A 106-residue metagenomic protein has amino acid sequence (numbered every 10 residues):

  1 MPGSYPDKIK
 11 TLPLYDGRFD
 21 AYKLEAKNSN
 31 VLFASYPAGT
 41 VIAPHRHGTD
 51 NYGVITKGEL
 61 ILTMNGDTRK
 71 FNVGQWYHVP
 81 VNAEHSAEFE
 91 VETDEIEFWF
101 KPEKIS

Functional and structural regions predicted by a protein language model:
M1-N28, L32-F33: A short, N-terminal "cap"/entry segment at the start of jelly-roll beta-barrel domains of the cupin/DSBH fold
N30-H47: Conserved short histidine dyad/triad with adjacent acidic residue
T49-L60, N65: Glycine- and acidic-residue-biased ligand/ion/polar-headgroup-sensing regions
T56-K57, N72-V73, V91: A cytosolic small-molecule/anion-sensing beta-strand core signal
G66-V81: Short acidic-glycine-tyrosine-enriched beta hairpin
V81-I105: Ligand-binding loop in jelly-roll beta-barrel domains
